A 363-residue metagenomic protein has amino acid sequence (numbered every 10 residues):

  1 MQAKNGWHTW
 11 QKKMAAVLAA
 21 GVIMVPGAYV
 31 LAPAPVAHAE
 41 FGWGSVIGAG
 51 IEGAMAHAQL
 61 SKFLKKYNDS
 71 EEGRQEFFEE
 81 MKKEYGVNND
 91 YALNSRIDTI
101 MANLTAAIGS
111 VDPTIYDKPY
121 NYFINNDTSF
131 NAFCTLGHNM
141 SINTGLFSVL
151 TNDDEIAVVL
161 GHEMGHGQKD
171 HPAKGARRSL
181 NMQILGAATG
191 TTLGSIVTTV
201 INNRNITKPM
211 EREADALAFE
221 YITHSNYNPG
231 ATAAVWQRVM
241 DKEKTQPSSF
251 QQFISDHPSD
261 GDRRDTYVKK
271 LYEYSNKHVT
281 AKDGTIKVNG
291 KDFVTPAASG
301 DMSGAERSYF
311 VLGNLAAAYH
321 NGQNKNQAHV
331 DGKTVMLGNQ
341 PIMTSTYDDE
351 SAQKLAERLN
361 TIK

Functional and structural regions predicted by a protein language model:
N5-W7, A16, A20, P35-Q75 (+8 more regions): C-terminal capping/extension segments of zinc metalloprotease domains
M24-P35: C-terminal segment of classical bacterial N-terminal signal peptides
E40-L180, S225, T245-S248: Peri-catalytic and regulatory segments of divalent metal-dependent proteins
I97, I142, A214, S259 (+1 more regions): Residue-level signature of catalytic and energy-coupling elements of molecular machines, predominantly ATP/GTP-dependent
A102-N103, N126-T128, G137-N139, G145-F147 (+8 more regions): Solvent-exposed coil/turn segments that connect beta secondary-structure elements in extracytoplasmic/periplasmic
H171-V200: Post-HEXXH active-site segment of zinc metalloproteases
Q327-T346: Short glycine/threonine-rich beta-strand-turn micro-motifs
D349-K363: C-terminal partner/receptor-binding element of secreted or periplasmic proteins
